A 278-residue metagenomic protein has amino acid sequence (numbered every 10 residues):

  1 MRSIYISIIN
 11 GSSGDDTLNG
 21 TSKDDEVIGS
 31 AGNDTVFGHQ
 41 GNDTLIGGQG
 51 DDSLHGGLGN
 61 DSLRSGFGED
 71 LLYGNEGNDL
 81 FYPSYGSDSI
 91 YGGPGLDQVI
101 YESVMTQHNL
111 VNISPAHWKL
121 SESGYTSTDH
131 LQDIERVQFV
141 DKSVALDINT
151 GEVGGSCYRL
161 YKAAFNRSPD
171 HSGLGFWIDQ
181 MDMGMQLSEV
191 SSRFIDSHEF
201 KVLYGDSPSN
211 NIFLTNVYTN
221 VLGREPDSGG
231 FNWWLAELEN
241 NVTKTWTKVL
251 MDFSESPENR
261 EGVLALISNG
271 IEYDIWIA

Functional and structural regions predicted by a protein language model:
M1-I6, N10-D16, S22-D24, G86-S127 (+3 more regions): GD-rich hexapeptide-repeat beta-solenoids
I8-N10, T17-N19, E26-A31, T35-Q40 (+7 more regions): Short beta-strand elements of solenoid repeat domains
G68, G95, H117, E122-D129 (+3 more regions): Short, isolated positions within intrinsically disordered regulatory regions of eukaryotic proteins
E135-A278: Substrate/cofactor-recognition hotspot
